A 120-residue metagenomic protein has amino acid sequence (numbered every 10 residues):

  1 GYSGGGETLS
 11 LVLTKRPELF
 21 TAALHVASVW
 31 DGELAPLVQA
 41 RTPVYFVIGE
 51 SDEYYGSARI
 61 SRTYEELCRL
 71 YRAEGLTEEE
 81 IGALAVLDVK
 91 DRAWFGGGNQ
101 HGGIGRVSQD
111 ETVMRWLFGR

Functional and structural regions predicted by a protein language model:
G1-Q39: Primarily recognizes the serine-hydrolase "nucleophile elbow" in alpha/beta-hydrolase and SGNH/GDSL folds
E7-L11, K15-E18, R59-R62, E66 (+3 more regions): Extracytoplasmic/secreted proteins, especially bacterial periplasmic and envelope-associated proteins
L19-F20, R41, I81-L84: A generic structural signal for alpha->beta connector loops
V29-W30, S51-E53: Short Gly/Pro-enriched loop/turn and capping motifs at secondary-structure junctions
P36, A58-R59: Short, solvent-exposed loop/turn segments at secondary-structure boundaries
R41-G49: Catalytic His-Asp charge-relay segment
V47, E53-Y55, S61, L70-R120: C-terminal catalytic histidine-bearing segment of alpha/beta-hydrolase fold enzymes
